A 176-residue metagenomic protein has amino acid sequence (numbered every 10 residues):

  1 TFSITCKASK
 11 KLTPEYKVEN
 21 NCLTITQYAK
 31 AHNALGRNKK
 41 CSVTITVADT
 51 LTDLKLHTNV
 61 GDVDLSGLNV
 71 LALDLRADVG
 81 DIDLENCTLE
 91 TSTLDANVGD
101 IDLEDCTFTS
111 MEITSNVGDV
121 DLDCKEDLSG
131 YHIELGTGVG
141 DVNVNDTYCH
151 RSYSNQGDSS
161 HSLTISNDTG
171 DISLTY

Functional and structural regions predicted by a protein language model:
T1-T26, S42-V47, T52-D53, D64-S66 (+4 more regions): Short linear S-[DN]-x-LW-Φ motif typified by the pepsin-like aspartic protease active-site region
C22-Y28, R151-Q156: Generic recognition of long tandem-repeat/solenoid scaffolds
A31-K39: Extracellular beta-rich ligand/substrate-recognition surface
N38-S42, V117: Extracellular beta-strand/beta-solenoid scaffold signature
I45, V63, I82, I101-E104: Glycine-rich beta-solenoid repeat tracts in large extracellular/virion proteins
K55-N97: Right-handed parallel beta-helix
L84-C87, T91-Y176: Short, surface-exposed interaction patches in beta-rich subdomains that mediate adhesion/assembly near membranes
